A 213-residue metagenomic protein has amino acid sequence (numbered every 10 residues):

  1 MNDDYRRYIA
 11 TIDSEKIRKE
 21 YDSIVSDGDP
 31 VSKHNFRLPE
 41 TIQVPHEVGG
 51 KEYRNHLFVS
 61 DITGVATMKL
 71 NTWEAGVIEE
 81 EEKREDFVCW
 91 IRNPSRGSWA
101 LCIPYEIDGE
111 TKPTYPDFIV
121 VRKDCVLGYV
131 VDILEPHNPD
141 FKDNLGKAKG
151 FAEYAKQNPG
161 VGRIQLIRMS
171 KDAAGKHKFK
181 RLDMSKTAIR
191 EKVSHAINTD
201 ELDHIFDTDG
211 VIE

Functional and structural regions predicted by a protein language model:
M1-E213: Electrostatic, structured charged patches in enzyme active sites and in nucleic-acid/phosphate-binding
